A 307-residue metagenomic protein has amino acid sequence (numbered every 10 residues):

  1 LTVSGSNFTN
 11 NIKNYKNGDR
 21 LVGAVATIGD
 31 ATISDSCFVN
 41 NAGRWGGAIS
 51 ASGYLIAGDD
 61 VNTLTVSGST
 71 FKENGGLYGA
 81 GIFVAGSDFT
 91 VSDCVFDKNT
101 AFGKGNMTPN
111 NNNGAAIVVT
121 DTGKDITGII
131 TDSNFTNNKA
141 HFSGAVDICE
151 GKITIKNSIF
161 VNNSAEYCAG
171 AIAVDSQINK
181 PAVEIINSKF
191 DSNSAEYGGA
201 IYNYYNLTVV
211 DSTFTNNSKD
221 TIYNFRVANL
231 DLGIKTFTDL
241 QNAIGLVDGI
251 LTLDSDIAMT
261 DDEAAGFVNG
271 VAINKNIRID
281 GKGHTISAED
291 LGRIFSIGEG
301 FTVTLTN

Functional and structural regions predicted by a protein language model:
L1-K13, D30-A42, D59-G75, D88-F102 (+7 more regions): Right-handed parallel beta-helix
V3-G5, A24-A26, I33, A48-A51 (+12 more regions): Low-complexity, intrinsically disordered tandem-repeat tracts enriched in small residues
T9, A26, V39, S50 (+16 more regions): Residue-level detector of conserved, well-ordered beta-strand and adjacent loop positions that form binding/recognition
I12-L21, A42-I49, G75-I82, T100-T108 (+7 more regions): Short glycine/acidic-rich loop motifs that flank beta-strands on beta-rich extracellular proteins
K16-R20, L55-N62, G105-N111, T122-I126 (+1 more regions): Short, solvent-exposed loop/turn segments that connect beta-strands within catalytic domains and beta-strand-rich
A26-G29, A51-G58, F83-G86, V119-G123 (+5 more regions): Extracellular beta-strand-rich solenoid/capping regions of secreted or surface-exposed proteins that bind or remodel
S87, K124-I126, G151, C168 (+3 more regions): Short coil/turn segments at beta-strand junctions that form active-site/ligand-binding loops
T213-N307: N-terminal, post-signal-peptide segments of secreted/periplasmic proteins
